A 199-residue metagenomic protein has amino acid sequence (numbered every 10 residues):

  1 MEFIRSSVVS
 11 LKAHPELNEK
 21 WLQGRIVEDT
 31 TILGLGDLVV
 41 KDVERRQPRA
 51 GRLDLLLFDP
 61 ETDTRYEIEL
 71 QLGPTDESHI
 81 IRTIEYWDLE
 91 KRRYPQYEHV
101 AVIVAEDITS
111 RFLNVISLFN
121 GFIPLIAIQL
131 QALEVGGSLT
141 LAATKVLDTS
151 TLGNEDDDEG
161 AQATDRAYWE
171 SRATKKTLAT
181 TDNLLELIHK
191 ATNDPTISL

Functional and structural regions predicted by a protein language model:
M1-L199: Charged, terminal alpha-helix-loop-beta segments that serve as non-catalytic nucleic-acid engagement and/or assembly
